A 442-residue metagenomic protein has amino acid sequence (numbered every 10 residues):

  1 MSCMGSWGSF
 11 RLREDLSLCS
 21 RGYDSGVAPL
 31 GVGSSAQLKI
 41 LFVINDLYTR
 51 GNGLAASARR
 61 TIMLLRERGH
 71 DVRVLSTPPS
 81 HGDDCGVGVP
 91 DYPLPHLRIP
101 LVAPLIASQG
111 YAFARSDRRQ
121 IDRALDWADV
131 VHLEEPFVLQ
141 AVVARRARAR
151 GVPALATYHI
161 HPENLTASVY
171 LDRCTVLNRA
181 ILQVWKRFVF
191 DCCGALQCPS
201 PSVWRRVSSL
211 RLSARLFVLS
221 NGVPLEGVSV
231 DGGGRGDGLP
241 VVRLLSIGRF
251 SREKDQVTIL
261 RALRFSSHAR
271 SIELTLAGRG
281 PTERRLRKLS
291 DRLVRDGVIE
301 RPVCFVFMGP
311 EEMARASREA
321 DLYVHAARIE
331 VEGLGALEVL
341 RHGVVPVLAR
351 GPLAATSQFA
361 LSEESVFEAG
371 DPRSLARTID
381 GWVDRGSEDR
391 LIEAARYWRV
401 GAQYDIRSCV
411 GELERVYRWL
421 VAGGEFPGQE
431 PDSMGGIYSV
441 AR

Functional and structural regions predicted by a protein language model:
P78, S202, G222: Carbohydrate-associated surface elements
L125, F307-M308, R315-A320: Short alpha-helical donor nucleotide-sugar binding micro-motif in glycosyltransferases
P136, R328: Aromatic "clamp/platform" in nucleotide-sugar-dependent glycosyltransferases that forms part of the donor/acceptor
H161-P162, L177-A195, L210: Membrane-proximal helix-turn-helix segments that form the acceptor-binding/catalytic region of lipid-linked
Q197, R235-R264, T275: Conserved donor-binding/catalytic core segment of Leloir-type glycosyltransferases
R284-M308: Nucleotide-activated donor-binding/catalytic signature segment of Leloir-type glycosyltransferases, i.e., the conserved
V345-R350, A354-A355: Short hydrophobic beta-strand element within catalytic cores of glycosyltransferases and related nucleotide-activated
L361-P372, G381-S387: Conserved acidic donor-binding segment of nucleotide-sugar-dependent glycosyltransferases
